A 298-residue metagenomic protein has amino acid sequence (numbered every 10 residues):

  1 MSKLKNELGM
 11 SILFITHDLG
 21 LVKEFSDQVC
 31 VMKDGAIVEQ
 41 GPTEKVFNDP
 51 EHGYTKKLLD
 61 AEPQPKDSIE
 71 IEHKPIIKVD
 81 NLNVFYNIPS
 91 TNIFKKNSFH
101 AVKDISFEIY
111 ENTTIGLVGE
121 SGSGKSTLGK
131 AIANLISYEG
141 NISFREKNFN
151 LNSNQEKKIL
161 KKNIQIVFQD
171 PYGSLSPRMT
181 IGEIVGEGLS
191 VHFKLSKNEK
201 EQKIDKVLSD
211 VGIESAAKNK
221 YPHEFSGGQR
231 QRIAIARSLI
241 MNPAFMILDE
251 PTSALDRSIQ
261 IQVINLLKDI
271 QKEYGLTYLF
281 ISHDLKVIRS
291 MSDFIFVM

Functional and structural regions predicted by a protein language model:
V22-E24, I288-S290: A short, surface-exposed alpha-helical micro-motif characterized by mixed small hydrophobic and charged/polar residues
Q40-G41, D49: ABC ATPase "signature
G140-N150, L160: Conserved ABC transporter NBD signature motif
N198-A216: Conserved ABC ATPase "signature" region
Y221-F225, Q229: Conserved ABC ATPase signature
I240-A244: A short, proline-enriched helix->beta-strand linker immediately N-terminal to the Walker B motif in ABC-type P-loop
